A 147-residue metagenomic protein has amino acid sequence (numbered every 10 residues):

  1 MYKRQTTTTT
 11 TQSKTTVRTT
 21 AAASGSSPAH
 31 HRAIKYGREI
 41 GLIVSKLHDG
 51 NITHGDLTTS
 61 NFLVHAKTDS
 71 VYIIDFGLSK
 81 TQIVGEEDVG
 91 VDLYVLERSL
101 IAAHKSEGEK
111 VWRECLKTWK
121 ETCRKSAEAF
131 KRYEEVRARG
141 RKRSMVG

Functional and structural regions predicted by a protein language model:
M1-Y2, L96: N-terminal low-complexity segments that are often proline-rich with Ser/Thr-Pro
K3, V64-A66: Conserved hydrophobic "DFG−1" position in protein kinase catalytic cores
K3-G37: Conserved structural core of kinase catalytic domains
D49-T59, V64: Catalytic-loop of the protein kinase fold
K67-G147: C-lobe/activation-segment region of protein kinase-like
